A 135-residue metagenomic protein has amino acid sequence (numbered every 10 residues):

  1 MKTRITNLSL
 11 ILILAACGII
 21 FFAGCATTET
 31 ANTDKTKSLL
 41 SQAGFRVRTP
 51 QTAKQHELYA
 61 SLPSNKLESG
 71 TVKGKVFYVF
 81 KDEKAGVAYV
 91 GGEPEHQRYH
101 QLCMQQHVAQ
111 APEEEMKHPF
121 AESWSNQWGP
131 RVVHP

Functional and structural regions predicted by a protein language model:
K2-I13: Bacterial N-terminal signal peptides that target proteins for export
I20-G24: C-terminal motif of bacterial Sec signal peptides marking the signal peptidase cleavage site
A26-E29: Bacterial signal peptide processing site
Q42-F80: Post-signal-peptide N-terminal segment of Sec-exported extracytoplasmic proteins
L62, K66, K84-E93, C103: Periplasmic N-terminal soluble interaction domains immediately after the signal peptide in Gram-negative
V72-K75, K81-A85, E93-H96: Solvent-exposed coil/turn segments that connect beta secondary-structure elements in extracytoplasmic/periplasmic
P94-P135: C-terminal partner/receptor-binding element of secreted or periplasmic proteins
